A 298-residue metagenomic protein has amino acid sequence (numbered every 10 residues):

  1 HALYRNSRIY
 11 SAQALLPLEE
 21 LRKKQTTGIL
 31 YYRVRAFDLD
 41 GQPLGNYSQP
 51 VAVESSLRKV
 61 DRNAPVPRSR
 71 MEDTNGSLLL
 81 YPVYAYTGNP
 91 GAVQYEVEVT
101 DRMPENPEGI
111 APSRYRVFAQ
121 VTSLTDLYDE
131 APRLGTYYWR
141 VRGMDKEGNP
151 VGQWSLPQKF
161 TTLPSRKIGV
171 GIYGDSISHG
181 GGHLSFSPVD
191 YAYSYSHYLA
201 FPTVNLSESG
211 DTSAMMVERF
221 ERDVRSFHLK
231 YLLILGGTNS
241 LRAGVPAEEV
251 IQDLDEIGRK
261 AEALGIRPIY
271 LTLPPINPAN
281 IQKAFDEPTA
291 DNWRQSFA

Functional and structural regions predicted by a protein language model:
H1-I29, V99-P132: Recognizes extended acidic, P/S/T-rich segments that occur within or adjacent to Ig-like beta-sandwich modules
L39-K59, K146-T162: Extracellular fibronectin type III
R58-M71: Proline-enriched interdomain boundary motifs that mark the N-terminal boundary and often initiate the first structured
D73-L79: Short, solvent-exposed loop/linker segments at the N-terminal edge of repeated beta-sheet extracellular domains
L80-G91: Conserved aromatic anchor
P150-S209, R219-H228: Serine-esterase "nucleophile elbow" of acetyl-processing enzymes
Y193-Y198, M215-A298: Alpha-helical cap/lid subdomain in secreted, periplasmic, or secretory-pathway luminal O-acyl-processing enzymes
